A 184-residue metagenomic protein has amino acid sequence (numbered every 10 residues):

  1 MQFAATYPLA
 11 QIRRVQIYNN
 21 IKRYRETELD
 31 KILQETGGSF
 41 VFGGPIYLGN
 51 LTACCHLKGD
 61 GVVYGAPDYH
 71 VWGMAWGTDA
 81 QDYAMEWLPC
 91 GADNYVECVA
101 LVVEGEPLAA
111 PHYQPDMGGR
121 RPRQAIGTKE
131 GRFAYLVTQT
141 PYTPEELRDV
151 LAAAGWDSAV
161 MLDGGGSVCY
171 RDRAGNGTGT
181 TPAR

Functional and structural regions predicted by a protein language model:
M1-R184: Gly/Ser/Thr/Pro-rich low-complexity, intrinsically disordered segments
